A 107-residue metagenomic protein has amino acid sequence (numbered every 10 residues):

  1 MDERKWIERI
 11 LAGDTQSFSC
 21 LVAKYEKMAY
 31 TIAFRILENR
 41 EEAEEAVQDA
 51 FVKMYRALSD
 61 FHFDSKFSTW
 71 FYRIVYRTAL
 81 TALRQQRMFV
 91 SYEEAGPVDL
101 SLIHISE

Functional and structural regions predicted by a protein language model:
M1-K5: Acidic, Ser/Thr- and Pro/Gly-rich low-complexity regulatory segments
L11-A12, E38-N39, D49-K66, Q85-R87: Sigma70-family region 2
L11-C20, Y30-D49: Short, charged helix-capping/linker segments at alpha-helix termini
L21-Y25, A29, V75: Hydrophobic/aromatic residues within well-ordered alpha-helical segments
A29, A33-I36, M54, L58 (+1 more regions): Hydrophobic recognition helices of helix-based DNA-binding modules
T31, E45-V52, K66-R77: Structural recognition of an alpha-helix C-terminal capping motif at a helix-to-coil junction
S59-H62, R73-E93: Arg/Lys-rich amphipathic alpha helix in sigma70-family domain 2
L100-E107: Residue-level detector of conserved catalytic or cofactor/ligand-binding positions in enzyme active sites
